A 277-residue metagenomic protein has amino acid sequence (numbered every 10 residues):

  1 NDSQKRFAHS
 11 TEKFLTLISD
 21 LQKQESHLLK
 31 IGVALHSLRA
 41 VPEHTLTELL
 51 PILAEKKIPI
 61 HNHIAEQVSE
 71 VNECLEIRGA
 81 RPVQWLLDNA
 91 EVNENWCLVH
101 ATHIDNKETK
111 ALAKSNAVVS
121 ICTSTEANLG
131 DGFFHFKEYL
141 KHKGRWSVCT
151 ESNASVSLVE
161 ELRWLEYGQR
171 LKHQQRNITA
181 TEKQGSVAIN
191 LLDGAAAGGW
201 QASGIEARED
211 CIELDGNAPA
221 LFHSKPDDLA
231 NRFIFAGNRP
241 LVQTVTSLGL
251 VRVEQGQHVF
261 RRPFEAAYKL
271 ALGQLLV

Functional and structural regions predicted by a protein language model:
N1-V99: Metal-coordinating catalytic core of metallo-dependent amide/deamination hydrolases
V33, H63, L98, L112 (+6 more regions): Divalent metal-coordination and catalytic microenvironments
S37-R39, E66-V68, T102-I104, T123-A127 (+1 more regions): Active-site-proximal loop/turn and secondary-structure-junction residues that shape catalytic pockets, frequently
I52-P59, E91-E94, A111-S120, K141-W146 (+1 more regions): Glycine-enriched alpha-helix->loop->beta-strand junction motifs that scaffold or abut catalytic
V68-A80, E108-A113, G130-K137, A154-H173 (+1 more regions): Histidine/acidic-residue-rich catalytic or RNA/ligand-binding cores of hydrolases and nuclease-related proteins
D88-N95, K137-A220, I234: His/Asp/Glu-enriched, well-ordered alpha-helical/loop segment that forms or immediately abuts the divalent-metal
D105-K107, A113-T150: A conserved active-site cap/scaffold subdomain adjacent to cofactor or substrate pockets
I189-V277: Active-site microenvironment of metallo-dependent hydrolases
